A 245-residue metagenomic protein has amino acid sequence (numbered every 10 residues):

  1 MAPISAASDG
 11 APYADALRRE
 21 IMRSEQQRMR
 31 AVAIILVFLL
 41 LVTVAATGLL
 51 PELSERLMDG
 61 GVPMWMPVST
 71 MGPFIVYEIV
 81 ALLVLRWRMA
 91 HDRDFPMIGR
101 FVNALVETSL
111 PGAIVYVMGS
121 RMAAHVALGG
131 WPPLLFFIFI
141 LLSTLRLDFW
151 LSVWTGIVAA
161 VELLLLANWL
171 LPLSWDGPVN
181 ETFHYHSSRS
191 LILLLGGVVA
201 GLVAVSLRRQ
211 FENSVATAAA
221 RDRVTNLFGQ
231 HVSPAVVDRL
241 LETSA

Functional and structural regions predicted by a protein language model:
M1-S24: Short, Lys/Arg-rich, polar N-terminal cytosolic tail immediately upstream of the first transmembrane signal-anchor
I21-V37: N-terminal membrane topogenic signal
I35-I140, A159-V161: Hydrophobic transmembrane alpha-helices and their membrane-interface boundaries in multi-pass, membrane-anchored
A45-L49, V117, L165, W169 (+2 more regions): Hydrophobic membrane-targeting alpha-helices
N103-H125, S143, F149-Y185: Hydrophobic transmembrane alpha-helices
T108, L134-L141, S190-G197, G201: Alpha-helical transmembrane segments of multi-pass membrane proteins
L171-S214: Alpha-helical transmembrane segments and their immediate juxtamembrane flanks in integral membrane proteins
G197-A245: Regulatory cytosolic signal-relay segments
